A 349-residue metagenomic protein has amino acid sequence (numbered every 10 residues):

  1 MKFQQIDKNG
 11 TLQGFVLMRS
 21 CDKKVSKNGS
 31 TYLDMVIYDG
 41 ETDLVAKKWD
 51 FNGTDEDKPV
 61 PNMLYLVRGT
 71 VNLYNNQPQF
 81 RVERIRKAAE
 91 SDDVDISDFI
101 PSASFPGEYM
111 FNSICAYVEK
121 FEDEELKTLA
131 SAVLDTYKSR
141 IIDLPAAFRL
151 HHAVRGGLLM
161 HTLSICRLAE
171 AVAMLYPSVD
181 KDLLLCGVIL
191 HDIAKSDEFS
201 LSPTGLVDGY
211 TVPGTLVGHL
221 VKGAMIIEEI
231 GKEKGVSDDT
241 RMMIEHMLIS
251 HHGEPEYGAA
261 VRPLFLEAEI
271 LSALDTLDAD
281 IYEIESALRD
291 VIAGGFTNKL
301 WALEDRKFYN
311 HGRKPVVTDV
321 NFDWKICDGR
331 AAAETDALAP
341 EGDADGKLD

Functional and structural regions predicted by a protein language model:
M1-Q13: OB-fold nucleic-acid-binding modules
V16, N62, I165, D275: Divalent metal-coordination and catalytic microenvironments
S20-T31, D43-K47, F51-S97: OB-fold single-stranded nucleic acid-binding module
D34-D39, L201: Short, acidic/hydrophobic/Gly-rich beta-strand patch recurrent on exposed beta strands that often constitutes part
D93-G214, E254: Acidic/His-rich, divalent-metal-binding segments that scaffold phosphate/diphosphate chemistry
L150-H151, M160, A171-V291: Divalent metal-dependent catalytic cores for phosphoryl transfer on phosphate-bearing substrates
I292-G294, L300-W301: C-terminal functional modules
N310-D349: Acidic, low-complexity intrinsically disordered tails
